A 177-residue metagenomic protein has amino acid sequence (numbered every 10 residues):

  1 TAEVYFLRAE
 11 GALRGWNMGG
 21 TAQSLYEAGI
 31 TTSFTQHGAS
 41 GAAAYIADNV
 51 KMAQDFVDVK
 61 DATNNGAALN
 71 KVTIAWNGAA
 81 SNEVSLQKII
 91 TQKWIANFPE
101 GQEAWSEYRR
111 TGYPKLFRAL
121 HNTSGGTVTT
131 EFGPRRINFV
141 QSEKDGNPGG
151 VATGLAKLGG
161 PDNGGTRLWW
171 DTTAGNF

Functional and structural regions predicted by a protein language model:
T1-N17, A22, Y26-T32, L86-P99: Extended, hydrophobic/aromatic-rich amphipathic alpha-helical segments that build helical scaffolds
Q36-S40, Y45-F177: C-terminal functional modules
